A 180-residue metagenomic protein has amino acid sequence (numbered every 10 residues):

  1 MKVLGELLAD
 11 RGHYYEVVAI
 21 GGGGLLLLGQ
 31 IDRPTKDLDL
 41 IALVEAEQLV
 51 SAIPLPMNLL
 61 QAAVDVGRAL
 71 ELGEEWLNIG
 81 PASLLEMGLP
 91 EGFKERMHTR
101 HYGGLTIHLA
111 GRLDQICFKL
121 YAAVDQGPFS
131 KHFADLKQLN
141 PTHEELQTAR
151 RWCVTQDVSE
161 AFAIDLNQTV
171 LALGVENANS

Functional and structural regions predicted by a protein language model:
M1-S180: Compositionally biased terminal segments of proteins
